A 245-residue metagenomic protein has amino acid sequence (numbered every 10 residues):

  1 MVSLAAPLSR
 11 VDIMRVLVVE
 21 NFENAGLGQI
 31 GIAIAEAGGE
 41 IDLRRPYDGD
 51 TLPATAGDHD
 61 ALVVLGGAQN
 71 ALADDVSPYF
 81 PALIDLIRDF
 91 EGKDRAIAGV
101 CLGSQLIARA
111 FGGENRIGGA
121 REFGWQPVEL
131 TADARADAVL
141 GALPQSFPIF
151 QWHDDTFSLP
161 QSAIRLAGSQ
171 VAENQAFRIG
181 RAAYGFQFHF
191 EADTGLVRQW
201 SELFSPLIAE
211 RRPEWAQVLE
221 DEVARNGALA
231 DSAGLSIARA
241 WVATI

Functional and structural regions predicted by a protein language model:
M1-K93, E210-I245: N-terminal beta1-alpha1 cap of cysteine-dependent amidohydrolase-like domains
L17, D42-R44, V63, A98 (+3 more regions): Hydrophobic/aromatic beta-strand patches that form the interior of the parallel beta-sheet core in alpha/beta enzyme
N24, G49, N70, Q105 (+3 more regions): Surface-exposed, flexible loop/turn segments at secondary-structure boundaries
L27-Q29, P53, A73-D75, A108-A110 (+3 more regions): Short glycine-/acidic-enriched loop or helix-start segments at secondary-structure transitions that form or flank
A33-E36, P78-A82, N115-R116, G168 (+1 more regions): Glycine-rich, phosphate-binding/catalytic loops in enzymes
H59, V64-A134: Cysteine-nucleophile active-site neighborhood
F111-G195: Pocket-forming structural segment of enzyme catalytic cores
L166-A167, A172-I245: C-terminal and late-domain segments of enzyme folds
